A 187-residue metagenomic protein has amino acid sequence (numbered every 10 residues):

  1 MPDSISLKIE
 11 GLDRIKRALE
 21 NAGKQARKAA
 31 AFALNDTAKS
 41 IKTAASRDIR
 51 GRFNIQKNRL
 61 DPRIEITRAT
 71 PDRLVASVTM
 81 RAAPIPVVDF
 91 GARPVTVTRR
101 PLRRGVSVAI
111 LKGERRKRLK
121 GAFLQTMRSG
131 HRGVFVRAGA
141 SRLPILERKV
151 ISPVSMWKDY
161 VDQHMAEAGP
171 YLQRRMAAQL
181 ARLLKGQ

Functional and structural regions predicted by a protein language model:
M1-Q187: Short, Lys/Arg-rich flexible segments
